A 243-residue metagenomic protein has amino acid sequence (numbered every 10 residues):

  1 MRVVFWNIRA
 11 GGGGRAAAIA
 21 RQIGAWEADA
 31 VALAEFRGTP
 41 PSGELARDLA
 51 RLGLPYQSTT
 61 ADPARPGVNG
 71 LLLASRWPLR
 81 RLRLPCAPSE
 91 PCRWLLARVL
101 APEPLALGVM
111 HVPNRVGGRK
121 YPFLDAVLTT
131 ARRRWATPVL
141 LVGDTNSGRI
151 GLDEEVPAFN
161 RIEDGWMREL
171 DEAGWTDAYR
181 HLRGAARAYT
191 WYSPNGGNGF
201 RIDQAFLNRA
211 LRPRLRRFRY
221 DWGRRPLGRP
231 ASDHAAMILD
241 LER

Functional and structural regions predicted by a protein language model:
R2-I8, I19-S42, L107, V127-E154 (+3 more regions): Active-site beta-strand/loop signature of hydrolases that rely on acidic residues for catalysis
V3-G14, V116: Acidic/histidine-rich helix-loop elements that form or flank divalent-metal/phosphate-binding sites at the catalytic
G12, P40-S42, P66-G67, V116-G117 (+3 more regions): Short catalytic/ligand-binding loop motif for oxyanion handling, primarily in non-cytosolic enzymes, centered on
A30, E35-R115: Structured beta-strand-rich core segments of catalytic domains in phosphoester-bond hydrolases
R47, L52, F123-R209: Metal-dependent phosphoesterases centered on the DNase I-like endonuclease/exonuclease/phosphatase
L54, R214-G228: Low-complexity, intrinsically disordered Gly/Pro/Thr-rich segments
P66-R81, V99, N195-R214, L241-E242: Conserved beta strand-loop-helix elements of the APE1-like EEP
Y192-N195, R225-A231: Short proline/glycine-enriched turn/loop segments at secondary-structure junctions
